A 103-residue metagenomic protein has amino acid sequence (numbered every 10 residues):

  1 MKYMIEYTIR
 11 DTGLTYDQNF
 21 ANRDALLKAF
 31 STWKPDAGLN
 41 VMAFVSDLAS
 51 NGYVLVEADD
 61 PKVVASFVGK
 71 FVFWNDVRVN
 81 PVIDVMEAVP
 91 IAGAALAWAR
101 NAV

Functional and structural regions predicted by a protein language model:
M1-V103: Conserved, structured core segments of small domains
